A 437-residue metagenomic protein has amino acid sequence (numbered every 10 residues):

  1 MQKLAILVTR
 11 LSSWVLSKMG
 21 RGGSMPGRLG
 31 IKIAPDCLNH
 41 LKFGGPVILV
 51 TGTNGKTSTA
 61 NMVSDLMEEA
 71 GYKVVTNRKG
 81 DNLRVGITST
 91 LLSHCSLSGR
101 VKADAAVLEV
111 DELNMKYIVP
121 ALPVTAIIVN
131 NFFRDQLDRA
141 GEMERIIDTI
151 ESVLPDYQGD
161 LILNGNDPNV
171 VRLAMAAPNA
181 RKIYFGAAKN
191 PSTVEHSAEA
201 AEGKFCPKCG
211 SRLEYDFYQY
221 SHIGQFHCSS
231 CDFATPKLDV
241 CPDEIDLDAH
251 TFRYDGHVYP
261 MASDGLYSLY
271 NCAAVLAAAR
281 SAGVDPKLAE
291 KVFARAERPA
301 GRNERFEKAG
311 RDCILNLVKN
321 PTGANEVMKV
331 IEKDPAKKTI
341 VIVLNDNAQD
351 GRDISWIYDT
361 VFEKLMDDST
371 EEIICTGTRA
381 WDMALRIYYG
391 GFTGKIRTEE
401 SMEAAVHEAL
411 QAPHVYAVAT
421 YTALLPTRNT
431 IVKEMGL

Functional and structural regions predicted by a protein language model:
Q2-A187, V194-S197, K204-F205: Phosphate-binding loop of NTP-binding sites
E109, N130, I162, N271 (+3 more regions): Residue-level signal for inorganic ion chemistry
A121-N131, H222-P236, S263-A294: A conserved, hydrophobic alpha-helical segment in the catalytic core of large ATP/adenylate-utilizing enzymes
A188-T251, A262: Cys/His-rich short segments
A198-A201, S263-A274, P299-N303: Short glycine/threonine-rich catalytic loop with a Thr-x-Gly-x-Asp
F233, I245-L247, A278-V318: Gly/charged, well-structured mid-domain segments that form the phosphate/adenylate-handling core of ATP-dependent
P299, L317-R397, G436: Active-site beta-alpha connecting loops in nucleotide-dependent enzymes
A419-L437: Glycine/aspartate-rich loop-and-adjacent alpha/beta segment that forms the canonical ThDP
